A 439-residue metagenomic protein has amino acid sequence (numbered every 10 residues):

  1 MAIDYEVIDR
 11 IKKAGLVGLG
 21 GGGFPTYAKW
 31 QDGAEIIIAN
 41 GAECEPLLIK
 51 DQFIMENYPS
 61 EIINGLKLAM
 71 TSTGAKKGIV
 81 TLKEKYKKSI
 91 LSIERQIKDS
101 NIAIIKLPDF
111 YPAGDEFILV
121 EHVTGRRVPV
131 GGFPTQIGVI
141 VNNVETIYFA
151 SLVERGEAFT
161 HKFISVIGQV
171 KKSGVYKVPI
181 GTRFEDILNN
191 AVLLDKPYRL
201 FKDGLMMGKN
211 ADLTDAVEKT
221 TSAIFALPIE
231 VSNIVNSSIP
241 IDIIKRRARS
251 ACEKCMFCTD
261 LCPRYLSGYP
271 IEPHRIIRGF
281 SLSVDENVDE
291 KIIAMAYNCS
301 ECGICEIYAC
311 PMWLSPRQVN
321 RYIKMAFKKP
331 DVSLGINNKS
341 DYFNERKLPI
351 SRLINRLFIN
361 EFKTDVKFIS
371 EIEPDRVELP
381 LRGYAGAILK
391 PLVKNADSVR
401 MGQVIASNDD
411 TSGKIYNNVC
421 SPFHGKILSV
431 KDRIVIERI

Functional and structural regions predicted by a protein language model:
I37, E56-T73: Histidine-anchored nucleotide/phosphate-binding helix
I38-D51, V170: Gly-rich Lys/Arg/Thr-decorated short loops/hinges at beta-loop-alpha junctions or inter-strand turns that position
K76-D186, N190-D195, G204-L205, P228: Hydrophobic alpha-helical positions that pack around
R126-P129, N143, S333-S370, I434-E437: Extended boundary segments
M207, I241-I244, S412-K431: Short, compositionally biased
L227-R249, T259, R264-D341, P374 (+1 more regions): Ferredoxin-type iron-sulfur electron-transfer modules in oxidoreductases and energy-metabolism complexes
D365-A387, S407-S421: Short beta-strand-turn/beta-hairpin segments enriched in glycine/proline and small hydrophobics that form edge-strand
L389-S398, G402: Short histidine-centered loop motifs in beta-beta connectors
